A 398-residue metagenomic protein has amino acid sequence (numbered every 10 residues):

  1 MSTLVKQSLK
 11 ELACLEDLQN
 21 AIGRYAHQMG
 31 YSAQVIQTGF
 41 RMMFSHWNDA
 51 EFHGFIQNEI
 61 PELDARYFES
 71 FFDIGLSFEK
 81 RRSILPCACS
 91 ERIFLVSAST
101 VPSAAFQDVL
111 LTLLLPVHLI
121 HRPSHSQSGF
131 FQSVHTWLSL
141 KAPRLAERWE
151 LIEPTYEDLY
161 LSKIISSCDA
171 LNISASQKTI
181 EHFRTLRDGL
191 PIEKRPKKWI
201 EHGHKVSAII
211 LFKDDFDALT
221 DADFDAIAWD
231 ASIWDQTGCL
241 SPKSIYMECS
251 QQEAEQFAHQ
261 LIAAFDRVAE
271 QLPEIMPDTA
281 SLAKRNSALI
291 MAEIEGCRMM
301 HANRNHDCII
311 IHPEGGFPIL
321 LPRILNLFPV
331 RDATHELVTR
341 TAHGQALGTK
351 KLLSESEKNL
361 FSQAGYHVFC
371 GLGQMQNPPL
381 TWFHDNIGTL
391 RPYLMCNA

Functional and structural regions predicted by a protein language model:
M1-S90, A346, K351-S354, C370 (+1 more regions): N-terminal Rossmann-like NAD(P)+-binding subdomain of aldehyde/semialdehyde dehydrogenases
P61-E62, R66-F68, D73-G75, Q177-I180 (+4 more regions): Short acidic, S/G/P-rich loop/turn micro-motifs used as interaction or catalytic elements
L63-K141: Conserved small-residue-rich beta-alpha loop and adjacent elements that most often cradle the phosphate/pyrophosphate
A105, L161, T179-E181, S354-E357: Short, well-ordered alpha-helical microsegments
I120-R122, A170-I173, L347-G348: Short catalytic-loop micro-motif centered on adjacent basic/acidic residues
F131-V134, F183, L211, F257 (+2 more regions): Hydrophobic packing residues within well-ordered alpha-helices of enzyme cores
A142-Q251, Q376, W382-A398: Conserved NAD(P)+-binding/catalytic subdomain of aldehyde/semialdehyde dehydrogenases
D225, I233-A398: NAD(P)-dependent aldehyde/semialdehyde dehydrogenase
